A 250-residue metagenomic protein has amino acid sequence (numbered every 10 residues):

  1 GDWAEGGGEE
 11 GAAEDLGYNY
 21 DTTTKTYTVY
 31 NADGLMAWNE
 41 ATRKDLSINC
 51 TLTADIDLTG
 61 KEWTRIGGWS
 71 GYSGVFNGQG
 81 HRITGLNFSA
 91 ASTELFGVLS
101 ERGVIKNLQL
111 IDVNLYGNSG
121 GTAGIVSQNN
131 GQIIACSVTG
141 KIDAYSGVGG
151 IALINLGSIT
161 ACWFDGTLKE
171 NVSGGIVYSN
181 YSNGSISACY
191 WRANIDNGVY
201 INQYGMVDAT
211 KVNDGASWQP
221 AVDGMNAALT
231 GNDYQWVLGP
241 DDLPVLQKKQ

Functional and structural regions predicted by a protein language model:
G1-Q250: Surface-exposed repetitive/solenoidal architectures
